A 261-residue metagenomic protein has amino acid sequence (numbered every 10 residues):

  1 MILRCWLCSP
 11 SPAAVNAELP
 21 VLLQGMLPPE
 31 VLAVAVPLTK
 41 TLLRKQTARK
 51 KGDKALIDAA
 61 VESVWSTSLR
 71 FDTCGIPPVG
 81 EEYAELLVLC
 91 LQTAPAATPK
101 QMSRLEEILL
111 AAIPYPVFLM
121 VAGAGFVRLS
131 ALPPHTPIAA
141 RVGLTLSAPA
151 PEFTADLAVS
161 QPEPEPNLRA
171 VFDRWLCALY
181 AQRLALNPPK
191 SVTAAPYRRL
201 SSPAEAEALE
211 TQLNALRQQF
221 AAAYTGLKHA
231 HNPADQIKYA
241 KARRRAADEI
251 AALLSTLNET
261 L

Functional and structural regions predicted by a protein language model:
M1-A124: N-terminal, leucine/charged-rich tether regions that mediate assembly and partner docking in large macromolecular
S9-S11, L19, L27, V36 (+9 more regions): Intrinsic-disorder/low-complexity coil detector
Q24, Q46, Q92, Q101 (+5 more regions): Residue-identity detector for glutamine
A48, H135, P188-S191, Q236-Y239 (+2 more regions): Generic preference for flexible, low-structure residues
P99, S103-P196: Extended assembly-interface/linker segments at domain junctions
P196-L200, A206-L261: Alpha-helical oligomerization segments
